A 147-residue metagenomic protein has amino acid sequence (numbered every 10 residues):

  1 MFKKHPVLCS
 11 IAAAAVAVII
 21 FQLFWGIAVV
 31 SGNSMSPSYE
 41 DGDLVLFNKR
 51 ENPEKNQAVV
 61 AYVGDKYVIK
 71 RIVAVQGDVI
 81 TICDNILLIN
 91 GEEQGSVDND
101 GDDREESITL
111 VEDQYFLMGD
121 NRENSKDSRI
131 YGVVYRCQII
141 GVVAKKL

Functional and structural regions predicted by a protein language model:
M1-V68, V134-L147: Protein maturation boundaries and topogenic segments
D43, Q57-A58, D78, Q114 (+1 more regions): Structural motif
N52-N90, Q94: Extracytoplasmic/periplasmic/luminal assembly and interaction segments in envelope/secretory/respiratory proteins
D98: Carboxylate-rich, divalent-cation-coordinating active-site regions
G101-D103: Charged helix-capping and loop-helix junction motifs
S107-L147: Beta-strand-rich cores of mature extracytoplasmic or soluble domains
